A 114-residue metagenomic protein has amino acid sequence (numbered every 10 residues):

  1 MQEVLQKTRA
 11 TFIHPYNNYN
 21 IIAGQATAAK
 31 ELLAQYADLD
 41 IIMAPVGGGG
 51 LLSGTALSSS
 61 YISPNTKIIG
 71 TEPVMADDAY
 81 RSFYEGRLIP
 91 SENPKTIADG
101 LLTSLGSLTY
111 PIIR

Functional and structural regions predicted by a protein language model:
M1-I41, V74-R114: Small/polar-residue-rich loop-to-helix segments that shape phosphate-bearing ligand pockets
I22, P45-A56, D78-A79: Short glycine/serine/threonine-rich phosphate/pyrophosphate-binding segments that cradle anionic phosphate groups
T27, E31, L52-S63: Short Gly/Thr/Asp-enriched flexible loops that form oxyanion-binding sites at enzyme active sites
I42-P45, I62-M75: Short, acidic/small-residue loops that bind anionic groups at enzyme active sites
